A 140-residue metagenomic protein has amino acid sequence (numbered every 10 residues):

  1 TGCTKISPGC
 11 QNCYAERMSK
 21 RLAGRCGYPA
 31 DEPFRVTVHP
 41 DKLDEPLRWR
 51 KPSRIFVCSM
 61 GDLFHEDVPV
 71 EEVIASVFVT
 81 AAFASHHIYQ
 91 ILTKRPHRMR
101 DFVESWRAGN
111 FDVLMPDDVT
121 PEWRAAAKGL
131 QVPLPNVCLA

Functional and structural regions predicted by a protein language model:
T1-V137: Conserved Radical SAM active-site core
A140: Positively charged, helix-rich recognition surfaces that bind polyanionic ligands
